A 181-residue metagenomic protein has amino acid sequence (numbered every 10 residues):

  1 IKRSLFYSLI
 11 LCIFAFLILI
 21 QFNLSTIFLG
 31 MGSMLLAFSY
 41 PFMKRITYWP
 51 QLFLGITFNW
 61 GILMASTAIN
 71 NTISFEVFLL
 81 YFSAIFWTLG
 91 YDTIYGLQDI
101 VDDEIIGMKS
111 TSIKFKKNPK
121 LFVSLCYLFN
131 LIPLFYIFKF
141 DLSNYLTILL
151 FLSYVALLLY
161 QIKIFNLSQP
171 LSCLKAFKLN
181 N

Functional and structural regions predicted by a protein language model:
I1, D92-K116, I164-S172: Cytosolic, membrane-interface loops and tails of multi-pass inner-membrane proteins
I1-G30, F86, I105-T147: Multi-pass membrane catalytic core of lipid/isoprenoid biosynthesis enzymes
I1-L79, Y136, L157-L167, L171: Intramembrane alpha-helical segments
P50, D99, N180: Residue-level signal for inorganic ion chemistry
M64, T111, F177: Short clusters of hydrophobic/aromatic residues that line enzyme substrate/ligand-binding pockets
N71-F78, L89, T93, E104 (+1 more regions): Short, structured loop/turn "capping" segments at alpha-beta junctions
F75-W87, S143-F151: Alpha-helical transmembrane segments
I132, Y136-N181: Extended hydrophobic alpha-helices typical of membrane-associated regions
